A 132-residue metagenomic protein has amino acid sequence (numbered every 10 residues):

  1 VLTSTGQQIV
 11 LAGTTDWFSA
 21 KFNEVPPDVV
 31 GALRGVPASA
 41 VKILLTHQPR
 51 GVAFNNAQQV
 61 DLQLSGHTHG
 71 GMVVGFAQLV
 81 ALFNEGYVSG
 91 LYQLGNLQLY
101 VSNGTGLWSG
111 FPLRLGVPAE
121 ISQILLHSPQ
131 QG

Functional and structural regions predicted by a protein language model:
V1-G132: Soluble catalytic domains of enzymes that build or remodel membrane lipids, polysaccharides, and related
